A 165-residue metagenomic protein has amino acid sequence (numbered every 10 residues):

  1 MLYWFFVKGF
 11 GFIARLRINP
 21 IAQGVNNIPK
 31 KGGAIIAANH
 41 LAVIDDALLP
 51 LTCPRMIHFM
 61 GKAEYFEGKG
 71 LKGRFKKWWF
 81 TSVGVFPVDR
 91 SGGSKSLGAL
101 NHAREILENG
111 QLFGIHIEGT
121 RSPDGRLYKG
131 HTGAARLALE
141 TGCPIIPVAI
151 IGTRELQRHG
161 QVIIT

Functional and structural regions predicted by a protein language model:
Y3, K8-H40: Helix-to-loop junction immediately C-terminal to a conserved catalytic motif
G9-G11, S82-R90, I117-R121: Short, basic, glycine/proline-bearing loop/turn elements
I18, G93-L97: A conditional alpha-helix N-cap/helix-loop micro-motif detector
G24, P123-T165: A cross-family acyltransferase "interaction/gating" segment
K30-G93: Catalytic core of membrane glycerolipid acyltransferases/transacylases, capturing the structured, soluble-facing
L48-L49, W79, E105, R136-E140: Hydrophobic/aromatic ligand-binding patch that stacks against planar heteroaromatic rings of cofactors or nucleotides
F86, L112, P144: Residue-level detector of anion-binding/catalytic polar loops
R104-A134: Catalytic-site beta-strand/loop segments enriched in glycine and acidic/polar residues
